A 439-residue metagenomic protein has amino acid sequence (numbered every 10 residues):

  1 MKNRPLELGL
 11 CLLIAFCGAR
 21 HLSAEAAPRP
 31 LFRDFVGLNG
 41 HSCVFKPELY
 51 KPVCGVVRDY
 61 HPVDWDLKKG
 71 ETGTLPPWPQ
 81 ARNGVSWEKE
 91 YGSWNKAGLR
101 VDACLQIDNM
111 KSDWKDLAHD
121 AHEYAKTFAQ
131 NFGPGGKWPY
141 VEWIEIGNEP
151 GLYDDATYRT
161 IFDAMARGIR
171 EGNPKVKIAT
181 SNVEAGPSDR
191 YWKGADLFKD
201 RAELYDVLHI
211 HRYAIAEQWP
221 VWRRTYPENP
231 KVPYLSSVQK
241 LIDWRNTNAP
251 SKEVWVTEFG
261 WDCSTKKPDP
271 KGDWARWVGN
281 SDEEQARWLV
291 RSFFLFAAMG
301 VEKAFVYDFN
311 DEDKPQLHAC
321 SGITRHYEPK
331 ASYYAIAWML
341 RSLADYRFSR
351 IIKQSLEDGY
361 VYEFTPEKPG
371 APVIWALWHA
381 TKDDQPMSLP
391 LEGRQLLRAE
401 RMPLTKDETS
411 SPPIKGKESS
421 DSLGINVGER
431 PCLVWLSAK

Functional and structural regions predicted by a protein language model:
G9-G18: Bacterial N-terminal signal peptides
E25-P62: Boundary/entry segment of secreted carbohydrate-active catalytic domains
P52-Y205, H209-P220: Substrate-binding cleft and catalytic face of glycoside hydrolase catalytic domains, especially the flexible beta-alpha
A156-W288, M299: Noncatalytic carbohydrate-binding groove/subsite architecture in carbohydrate-active enzymes
W261-A337, I351-L356: Aromatic/acidic polysaccharide-binding cleft in carbohydrate-active enzymes
S355-R394: Carbohydrate-binding surface patches
L391-E408: Solvent-exposed beta-hairpin/edge-strand motifs
I414-K439: C-terminal beta-strand-rich structural cap/linker in extracellular carbohydrate-active enzymes
